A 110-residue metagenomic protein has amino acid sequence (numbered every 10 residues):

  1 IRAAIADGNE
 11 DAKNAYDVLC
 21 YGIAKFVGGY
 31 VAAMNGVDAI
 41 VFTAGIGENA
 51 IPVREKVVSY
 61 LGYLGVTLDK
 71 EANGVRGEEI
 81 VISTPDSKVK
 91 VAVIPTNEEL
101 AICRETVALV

Functional and structural regions predicted by a protein language model:
I1-A33: Adenine-nucleotide phosphate-binding core of ATP-dependent small-molecule kinases
R2-I5, Y16, V41-I46, P95 (+1 more regions): Active-site proximal loops enriched in glycine and acidic residues that flank catalytic Cys/His/Asp and coordinate
G8, G47-E48, E98, A108: Short, glycine-/Ser/Thr-/acidic-enriched flexible segments
Y30-D38, L68-N73: Flexible, glycine/charged-enriched surface loops at secondary-structure junctions
D38-Y60: Glycine-rich phosphate-binding loops at beta-strand->alpha-helix junctions
G62-V66: A glycine-rich helix N-cap at a beta->alpha junction
N73-V110: Glycine-rich phosphate-binding/hydrolytic loop that grips phosphoryl groups
